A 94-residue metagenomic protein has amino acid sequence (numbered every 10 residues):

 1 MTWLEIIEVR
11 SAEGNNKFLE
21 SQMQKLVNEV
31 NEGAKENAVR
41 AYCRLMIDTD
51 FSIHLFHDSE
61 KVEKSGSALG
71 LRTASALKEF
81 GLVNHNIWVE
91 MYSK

Functional and structural regions predicted by a protein language model:
M1-T2, V9, E90-M91: Catalytic core of pol beta-like nucleotidyltransferases
M1-W3, N15-N16: Short N-terminal segments
W3-E8, R40-G66: Short, well-ordered beta-strand segments in beta-rich or mixed alpha/beta enzyme and ligand-binding folds
A12-G14, D58-E60, Y92-K94: Short coil/turn motifs at secondary-structure junctions
E13-A38, A68-A76: Short amphipathic alpha-helical segments
E32, F51-L55, K64, A76-K78 (+1 more regions): Short alpha-helical interface elements
N37-T49, A74-K94: Glycine-rich beta-strand-turn "strand-cap" elements at beta-sheet edges
